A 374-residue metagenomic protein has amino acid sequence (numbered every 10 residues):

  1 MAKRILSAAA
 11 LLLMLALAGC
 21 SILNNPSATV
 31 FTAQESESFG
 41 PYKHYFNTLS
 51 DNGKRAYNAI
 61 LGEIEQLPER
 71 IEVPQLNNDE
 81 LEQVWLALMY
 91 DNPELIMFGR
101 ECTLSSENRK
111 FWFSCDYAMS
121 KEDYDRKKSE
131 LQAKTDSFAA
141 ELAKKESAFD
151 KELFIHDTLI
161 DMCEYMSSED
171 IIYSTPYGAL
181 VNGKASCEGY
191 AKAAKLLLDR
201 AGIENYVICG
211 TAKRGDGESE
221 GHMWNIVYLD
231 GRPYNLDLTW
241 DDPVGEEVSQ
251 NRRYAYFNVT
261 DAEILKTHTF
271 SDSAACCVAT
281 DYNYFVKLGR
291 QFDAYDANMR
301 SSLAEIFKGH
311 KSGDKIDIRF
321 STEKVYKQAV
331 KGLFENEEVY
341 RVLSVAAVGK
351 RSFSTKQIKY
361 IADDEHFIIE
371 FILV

Functional and structural regions predicted by a protein language model:
A2-N24: Sec-dependent N-terminal signal peptides of Gram-positive bacterial secreted proteins and lipoproteins
A9, E107, S219-G221, D230 (+1 more regions): A short, structural micro-pattern
C20-E146, L265-V374: N-terminal accessory/pre-domain segments preceding catalytic cores
R100, M166-S174, Y206-T211: Surface-exposed patches in mature extracellular/periplasmic domains of secreted proteins
F113, G178-K184, R232-L238: Short, well-ordered strand-loop elements centered on a beta-strand within folded domains, enriched for acidic residues
E122, I171-A185, G189-L196: Conserved active-site-adjacent core of cysteine acyl-enzyme catalytic domains
D123-A179: Secondary-structure boundary elements
G189-A262: Hydrophobic/aromatic-rich core segments of domains that either
